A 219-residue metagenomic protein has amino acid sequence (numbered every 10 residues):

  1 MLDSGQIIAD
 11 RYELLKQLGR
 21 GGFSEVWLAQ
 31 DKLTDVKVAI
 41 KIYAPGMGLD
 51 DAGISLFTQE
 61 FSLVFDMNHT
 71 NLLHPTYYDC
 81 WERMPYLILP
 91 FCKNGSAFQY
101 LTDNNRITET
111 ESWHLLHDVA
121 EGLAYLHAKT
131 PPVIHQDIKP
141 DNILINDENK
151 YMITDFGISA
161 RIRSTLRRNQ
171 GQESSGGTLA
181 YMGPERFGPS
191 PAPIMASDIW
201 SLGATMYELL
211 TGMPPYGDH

Functional and structural regions predicted by a protein language model:
A44-D66: AlphaC helix of the eukaryotic protein kinase fold
Y77-D79: A short, aromatic-enriched beta-strand patch in the conserved N-lobe beta-sheet of the protein kinase catalytic domain
E82-S96, Y100: Conserved short submotifs of the Hanks-type protein kinase catalytic core that shape the nucleotide-binding pocket
E121-V133: Protein kinase catalytic-loop region centered on the HRD/HxD motif
Q170-E185: Conserved activation segment of eukaryotic-like protein kinases, specifically the C-terminal portion of the activation
